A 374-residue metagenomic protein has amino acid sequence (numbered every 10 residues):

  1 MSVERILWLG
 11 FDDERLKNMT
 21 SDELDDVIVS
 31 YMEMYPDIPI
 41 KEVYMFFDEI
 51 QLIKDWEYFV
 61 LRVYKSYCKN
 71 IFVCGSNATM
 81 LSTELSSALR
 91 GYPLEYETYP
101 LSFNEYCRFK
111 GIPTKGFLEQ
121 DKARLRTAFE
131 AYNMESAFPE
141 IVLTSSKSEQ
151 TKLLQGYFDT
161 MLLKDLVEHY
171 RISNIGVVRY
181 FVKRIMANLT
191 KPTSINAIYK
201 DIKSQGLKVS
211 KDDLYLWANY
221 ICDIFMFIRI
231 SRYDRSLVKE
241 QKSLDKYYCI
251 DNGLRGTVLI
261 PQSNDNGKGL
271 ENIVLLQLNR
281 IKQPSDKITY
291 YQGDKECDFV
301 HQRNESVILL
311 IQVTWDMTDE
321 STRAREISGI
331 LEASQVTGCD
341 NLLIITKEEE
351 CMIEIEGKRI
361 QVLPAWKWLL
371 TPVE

Functional and structural regions predicted by a protein language model:
L7, S146-V307: Accessory nucleic acid-recognition modules appended to NTPase machines
L9-I40: Short glycine-rich substrate-engagement loop in P-loop NTPases that contacts/grips substrate
D37-W56: Conserved P-loop NTPase "ATPase switch" module shared by AAA+ and STAND
I50-F72: Conserved Walker B catalytic segment
K65-S87, I221: Sensor-1/coupling segment of RecA-like P-loop NTPase cores
A78, E84-P192: Interdomain motor-coupling "hinge/lid" segment immediately C-terminal to the ATP-binding subdomain of NTP-driven enzymes
V307-T318: Active-site ExK catalytic segment of metal-dependent nucleases
K347-E374: Domain-level recognition of nuclease-like catalytic cores that cleave nucleotide substrates
